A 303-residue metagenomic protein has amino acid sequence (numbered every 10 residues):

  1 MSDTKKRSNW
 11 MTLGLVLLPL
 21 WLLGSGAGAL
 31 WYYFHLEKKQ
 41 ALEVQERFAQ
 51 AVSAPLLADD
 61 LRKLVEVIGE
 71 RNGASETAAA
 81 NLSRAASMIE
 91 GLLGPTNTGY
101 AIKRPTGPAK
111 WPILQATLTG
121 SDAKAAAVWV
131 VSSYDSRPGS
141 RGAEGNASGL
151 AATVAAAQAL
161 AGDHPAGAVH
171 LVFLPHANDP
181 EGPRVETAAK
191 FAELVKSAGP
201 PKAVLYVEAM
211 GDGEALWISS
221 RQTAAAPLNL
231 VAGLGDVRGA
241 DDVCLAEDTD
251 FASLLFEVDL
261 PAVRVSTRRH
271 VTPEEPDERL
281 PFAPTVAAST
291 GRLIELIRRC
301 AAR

Functional and structural regions predicted by a protein language model:
M1-W10: N-terminal Lys/Arg-rich, disordered targeting/topogenic segments
T12-L30: Hydrophobic membrane-insertion alpha-helices, especially the h-region of bacterial N-terminal signal peptides
L15, K63-S121: A non-catalytic alpha/beta surface segment that caps or lines the substrate-entry region of metallo-dependent hydrolase
Y32-N81, H270-L280: N-terminal capping segment at the start of a domain
A51, A203, D212-R303: Active-site-adjacent substrate-binding region of metalloamidase/peptidase-like peptide-processing proteins
A51-A58, E76-S87, A143-A151, G182-E186 (+3 more regions): Soluble non-cytosolic domains of exported or imported proteins
L57, L61, V65-V67, P108-V172: Catalytic-core environment of secreted peptidases
R137-L230, A252: Acidic/histidine-rich catalytic neighborhood of metal-dependent amide-processing enzymes
